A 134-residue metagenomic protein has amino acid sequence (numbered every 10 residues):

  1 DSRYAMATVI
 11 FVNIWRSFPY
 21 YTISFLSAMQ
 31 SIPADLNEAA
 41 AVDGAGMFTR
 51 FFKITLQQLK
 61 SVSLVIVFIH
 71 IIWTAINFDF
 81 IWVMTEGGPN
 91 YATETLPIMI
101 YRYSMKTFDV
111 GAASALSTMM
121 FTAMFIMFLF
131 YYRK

Functional and structural regions predicted by a protein language model:
D1-I14, D79-E94, R102: Membrane-interfacial helix termini and adjacent extracytoplasmic/periplasmic loops of multi-pass transporters
A7, F25, F52, L64 (+1 more regions): Signature of the 12-TM Major Facilitator Superfamily
F11, L56, L64, F68 (+1 more regions): Hydrophobic residues within alpha-helical transmembrane segments of multi-pass solute transporters/permease subunits
F11, P19, A39, G44 (+4 more regions): Generic structural signal for small/hydrophobic residues in well-ordered secondary structure, especially within
F18-F25, V62-G87: Non-cytoplasmic
I23-S63: Intracellular coupling helices
L26-A34, A112-K134: C-terminal transmembrane helix and the adjacent membrane-cytosol boundary/short C-terminal tail of inner/organellar
D43-A45, G87, V110: A short glycine-centered flexible hinge/capping loop motif at secondary-structure junctions
